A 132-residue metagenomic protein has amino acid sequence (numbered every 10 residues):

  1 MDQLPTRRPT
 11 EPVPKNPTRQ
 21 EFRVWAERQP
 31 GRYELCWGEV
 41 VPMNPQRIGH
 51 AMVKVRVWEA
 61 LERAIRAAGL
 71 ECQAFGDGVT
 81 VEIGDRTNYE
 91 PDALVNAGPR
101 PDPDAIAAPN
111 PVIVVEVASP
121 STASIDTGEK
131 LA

Functional and structural regions predicted by a protein language model:
M1-A132: Gly/Pro/Ser/Thr-rich low-complexity, intrinsically disordered segments predominantly at protein N-termini
